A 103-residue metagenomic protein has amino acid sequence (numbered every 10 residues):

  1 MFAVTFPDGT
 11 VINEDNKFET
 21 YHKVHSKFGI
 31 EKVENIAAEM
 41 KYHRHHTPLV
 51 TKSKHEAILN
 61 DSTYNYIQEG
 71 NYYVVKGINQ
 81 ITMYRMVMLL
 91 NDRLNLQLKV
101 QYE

Functional and structural regions predicted by a protein language model:
M1-E103: Polyanion-binding interface signature
